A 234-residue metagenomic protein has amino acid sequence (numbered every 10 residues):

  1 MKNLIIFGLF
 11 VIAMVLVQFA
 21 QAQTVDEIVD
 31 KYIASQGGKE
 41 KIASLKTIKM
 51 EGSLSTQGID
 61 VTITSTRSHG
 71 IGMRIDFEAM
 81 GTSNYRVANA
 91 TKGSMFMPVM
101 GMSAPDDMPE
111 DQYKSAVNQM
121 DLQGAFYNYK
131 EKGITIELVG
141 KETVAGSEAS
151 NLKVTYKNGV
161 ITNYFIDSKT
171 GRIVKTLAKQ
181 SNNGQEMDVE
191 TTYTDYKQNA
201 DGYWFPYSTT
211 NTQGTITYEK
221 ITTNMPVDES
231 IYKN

Functional and structural regions predicted by a protein language model:
M1-V25: Bacterial Sec-dependent N-terminal signal peptides
Q21-A34, M95-V160, S181-M187, K233-N234: Flexible, processing/modification-adjacent segments and terminal tails in exported/periplasmic/extracellular proteins
E27-G101: N-terminal mature ectodomain segment of secretory-pathway/periplasmic proteins
L45-T47, G70, E131, S147-A149 (+1 more regions): Extracytoplasmic
G52, G72-F77, S94-M97, L138 (+3 more regions): Short hydrophobic/aromatic-rich beta-strand segments that constitute the beta-sheet cores of beta-sandwich/beta-barrel
T56, A79, V144-A145, A200 (+1 more regions): Structural motif
S68, T91-K92, G101-M108, I216 (+1 more regions): Catalytic loop of the DD-peptidase/beta-lactamase superfamily, centered on the K-T-G motif and neighboring
E148-N234: Gly/Pro-enriched, hydrophobic low-complexity segments that function as extracytoplasmic propeptides/linkers
